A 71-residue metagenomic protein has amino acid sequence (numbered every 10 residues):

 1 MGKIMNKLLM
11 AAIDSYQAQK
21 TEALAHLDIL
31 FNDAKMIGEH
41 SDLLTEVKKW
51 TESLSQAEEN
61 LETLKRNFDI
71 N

Functional and structural regions predicted by a protein language model:
G2-N71: Extended, charge-rich alpha-helical interface modules
